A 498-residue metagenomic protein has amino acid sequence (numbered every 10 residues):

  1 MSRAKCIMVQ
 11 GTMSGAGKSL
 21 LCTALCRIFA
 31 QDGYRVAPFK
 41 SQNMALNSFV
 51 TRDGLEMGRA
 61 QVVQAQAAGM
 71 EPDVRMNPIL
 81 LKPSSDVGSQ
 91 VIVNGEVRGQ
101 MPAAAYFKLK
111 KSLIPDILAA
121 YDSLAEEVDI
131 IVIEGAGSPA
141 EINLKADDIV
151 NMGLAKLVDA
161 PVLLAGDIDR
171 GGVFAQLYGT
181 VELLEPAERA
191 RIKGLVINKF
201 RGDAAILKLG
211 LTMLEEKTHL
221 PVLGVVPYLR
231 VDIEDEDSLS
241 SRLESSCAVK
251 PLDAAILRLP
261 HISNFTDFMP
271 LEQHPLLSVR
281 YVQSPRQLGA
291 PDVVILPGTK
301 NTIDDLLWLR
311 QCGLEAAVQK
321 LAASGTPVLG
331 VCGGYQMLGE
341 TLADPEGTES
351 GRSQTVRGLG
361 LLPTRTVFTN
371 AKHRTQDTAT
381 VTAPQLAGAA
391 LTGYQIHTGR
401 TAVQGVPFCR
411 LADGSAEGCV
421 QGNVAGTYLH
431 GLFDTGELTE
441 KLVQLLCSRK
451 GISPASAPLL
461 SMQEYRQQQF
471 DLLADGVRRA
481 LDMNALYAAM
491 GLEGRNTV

Functional and structural regions predicted by a protein language model:
M1-A322, P327, D344-G347, N370 (+1 more regions): Flexible phosphate-sensing "switch/lid" loops adjacent to ATP/NTP-binding sites across phosphate-transfer
G99, Q336, V367: Nucleotide phosphate-binding site architecture
G330, G334: Gly/Ala-rich beta-loop-alpha elbow adjacent to hydrolase catalytic centers
L338, A343-T348, R352: Glycine-rich phosphate/pyrophosphate-binding loop at beta-loop-alpha junctions
T348-T375: Conserved P-loop NTPase catalytic core
